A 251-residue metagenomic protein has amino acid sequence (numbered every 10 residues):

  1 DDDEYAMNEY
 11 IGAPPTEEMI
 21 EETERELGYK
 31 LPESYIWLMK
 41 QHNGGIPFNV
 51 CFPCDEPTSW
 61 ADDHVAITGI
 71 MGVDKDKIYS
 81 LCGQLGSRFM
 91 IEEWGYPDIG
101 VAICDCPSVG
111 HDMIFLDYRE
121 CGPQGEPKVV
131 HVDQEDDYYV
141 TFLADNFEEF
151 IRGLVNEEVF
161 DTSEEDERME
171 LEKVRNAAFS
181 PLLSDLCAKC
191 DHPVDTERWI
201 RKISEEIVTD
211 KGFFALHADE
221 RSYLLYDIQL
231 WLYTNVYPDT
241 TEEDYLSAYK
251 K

Functional and structural regions predicted by a protein language model:
D1-G110, S180-R201, D210-K251: A surface-exposed partner-binding patch
W60-V174: Polyanion-binding and phosphate-handling cores
F147-G212: Mixed-charge (acidic/basic) macromolecular-recognition segments
